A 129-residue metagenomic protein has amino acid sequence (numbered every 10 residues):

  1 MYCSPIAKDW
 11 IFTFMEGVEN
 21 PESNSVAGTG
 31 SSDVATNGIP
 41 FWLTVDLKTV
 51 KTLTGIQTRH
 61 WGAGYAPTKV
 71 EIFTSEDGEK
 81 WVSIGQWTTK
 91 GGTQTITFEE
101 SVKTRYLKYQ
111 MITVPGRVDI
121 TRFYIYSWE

Functional and structural regions predicted by a protein language model:
M1-K48, W61-A66, Q86, W128: Disordered, acidic Ser/Thr/Pro-rich linker "stalks" and the adjacent N-terminal cap of the next globular domain
N37-F41, K51, H60-E129: Trp- and acidic/polar-enriched beta-sheet ligand-binding modules for extracellular glycan and matrix recognition
